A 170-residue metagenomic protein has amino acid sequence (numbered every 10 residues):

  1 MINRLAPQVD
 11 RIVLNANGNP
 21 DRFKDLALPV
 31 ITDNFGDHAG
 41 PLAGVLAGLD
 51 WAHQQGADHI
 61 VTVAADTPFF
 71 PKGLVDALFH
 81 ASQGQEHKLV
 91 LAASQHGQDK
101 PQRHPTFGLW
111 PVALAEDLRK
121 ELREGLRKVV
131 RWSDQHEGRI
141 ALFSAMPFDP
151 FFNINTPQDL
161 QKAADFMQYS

Functional and structural regions predicted by a protein language model:
M1-V129, D134-P150, P157-Q161, D165-Q168: Nucleotide and nucleotide-moiety/phosphate-recognizing core
